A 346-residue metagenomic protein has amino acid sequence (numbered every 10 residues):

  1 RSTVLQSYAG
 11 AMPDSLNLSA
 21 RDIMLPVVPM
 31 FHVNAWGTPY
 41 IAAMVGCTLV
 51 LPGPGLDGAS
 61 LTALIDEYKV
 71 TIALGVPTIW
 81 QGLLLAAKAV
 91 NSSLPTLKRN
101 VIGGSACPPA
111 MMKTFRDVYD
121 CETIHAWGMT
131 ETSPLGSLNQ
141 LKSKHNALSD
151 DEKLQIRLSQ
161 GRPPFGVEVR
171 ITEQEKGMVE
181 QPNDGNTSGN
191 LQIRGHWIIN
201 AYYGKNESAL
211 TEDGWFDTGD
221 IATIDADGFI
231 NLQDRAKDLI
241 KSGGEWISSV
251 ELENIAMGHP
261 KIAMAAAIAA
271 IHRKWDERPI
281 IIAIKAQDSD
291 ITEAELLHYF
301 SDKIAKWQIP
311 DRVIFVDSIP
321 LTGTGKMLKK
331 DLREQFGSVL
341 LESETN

Functional and structural regions predicted by a protein language model:
T3, D22-L25, V50, T71-G75 (+2 more regions): Conserved helix-loop-beta element of the AMP-binding
V4-I23, V33-T71, A86: Conserved AMP-binding/adenylation subdomain of ANL enzymes
M24, M30, I65, A73 (+6 more regions): Conserved S/T- and glycine-rich ATP-binding loop of Class I adenylate-forming
C47, N100, C107-A126, T130-I230 (+2 more regions): Conserved AMP-binding/adenylate-forming
D66, A73, G195, N200-A201 (+4 more regions): AMP-binding/adenylate-forming catalytic core of the ANL superfamily
Y68-V70, N91-S93, L141-H145, A283: Short, hinge-like loop/turn segments at secondary-structure boundaries
Q335-N346: Acidic/polar alpha-helix N-cap and adjacent early helical turns within long charge-rich amphipathic helices/linkers
